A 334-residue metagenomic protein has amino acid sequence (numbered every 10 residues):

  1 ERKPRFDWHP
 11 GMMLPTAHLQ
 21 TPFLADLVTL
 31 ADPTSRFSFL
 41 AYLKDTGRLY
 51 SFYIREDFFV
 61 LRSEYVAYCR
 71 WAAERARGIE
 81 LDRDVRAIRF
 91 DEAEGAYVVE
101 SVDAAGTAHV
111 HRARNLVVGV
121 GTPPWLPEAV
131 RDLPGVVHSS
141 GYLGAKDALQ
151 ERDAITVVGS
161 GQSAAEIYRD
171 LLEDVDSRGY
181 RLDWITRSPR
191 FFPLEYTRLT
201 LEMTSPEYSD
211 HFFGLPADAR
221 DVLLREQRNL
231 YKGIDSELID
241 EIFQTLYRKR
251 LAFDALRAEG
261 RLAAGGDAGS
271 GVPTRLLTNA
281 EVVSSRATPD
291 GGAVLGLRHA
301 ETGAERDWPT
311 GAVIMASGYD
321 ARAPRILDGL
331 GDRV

Functional and structural regions predicted by a protein language model:
E1-P4, F52-V334: Flavin (primarily FAD) cofactor-binding/catalytic cores of flavoenzymes
E1-V28: N-terminal low-complexity, Ser/Thr- and acidic-residue-enriched intrinsically disordered segments
F6-W8, M12, F39-Y42, W71: Tryptophan-centered motif/residue detector
T16, Y42-R48, G214-R220: Short amphipathic alpha-helical segments, especially helix-boundary/capping motifs
D26, S35, D132-L133: Glycine-rich, flexible loop/turn motifs
L30-F59, G233, E237: A conserved beta-strand/loop capping segment in the N-terminal third of enzymes that catalyze redox or closely related
